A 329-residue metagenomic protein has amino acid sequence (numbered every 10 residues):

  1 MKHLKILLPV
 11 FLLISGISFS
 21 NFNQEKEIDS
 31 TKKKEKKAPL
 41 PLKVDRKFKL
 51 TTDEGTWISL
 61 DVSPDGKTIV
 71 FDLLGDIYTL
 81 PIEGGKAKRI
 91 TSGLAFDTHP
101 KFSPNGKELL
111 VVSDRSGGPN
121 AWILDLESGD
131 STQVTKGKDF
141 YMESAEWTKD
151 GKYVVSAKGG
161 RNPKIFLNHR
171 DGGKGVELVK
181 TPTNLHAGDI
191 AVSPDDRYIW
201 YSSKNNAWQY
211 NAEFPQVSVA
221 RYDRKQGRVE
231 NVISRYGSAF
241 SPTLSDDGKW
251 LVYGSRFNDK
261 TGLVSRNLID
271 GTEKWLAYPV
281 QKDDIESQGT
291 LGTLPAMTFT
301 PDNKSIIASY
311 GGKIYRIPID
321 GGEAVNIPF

Functional and structural regions predicted by a protein language model:
M1-E27: Bacterial Sec-dependent N-terminal signal peptides
F19-K47: Sec-dependent signal peptide cleavage junction
Q24-K32, D53-E54, D72-Y78, S92-D97 (+11 more regions): A flexible loop/linker signature enriched in serine peptidases of the S9 family
K36-F48, K274-T290, P328-F329: Surface-exposed loop and turn segments in beta-propeller and other repeat-based domains that flank or scaffold
D45-Y78: Beta-strand-rich domains and repeat architectures in extracellular enzymes and scaffolds, especially beta-propellers
K49, K88-T91, Q133-T135, N231 (+2 more regions): Aromatic (tryptophan-biased) beta-strands that constitute blades/sheets of beta-rich domains
I319-V325: Short loop/turn segments immediately following beta-strands, especially the blade-tip and inter-blade linker loops
